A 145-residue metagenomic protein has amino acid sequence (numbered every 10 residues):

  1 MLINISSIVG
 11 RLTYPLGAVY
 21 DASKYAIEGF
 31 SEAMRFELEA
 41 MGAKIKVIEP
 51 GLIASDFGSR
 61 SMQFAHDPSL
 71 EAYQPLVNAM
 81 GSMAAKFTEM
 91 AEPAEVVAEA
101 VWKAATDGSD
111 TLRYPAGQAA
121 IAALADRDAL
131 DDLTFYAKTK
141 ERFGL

Functional and structural regions predicted by a protein language model:
M1, A18, A26-G29: Conserved cofactor-binding/catalytic machinery of classical short-chain dehydrogenase/reductase
N4: Rossmann-fold scaffold of SDR-type NAD(P)-dependent oxidoreductases
S7: Residue(s) in the substrate-gating loop at a strand-loop-helix junction that position the organic substrate next
L12-A18: Active-site loop immediately N-terminal to the catalytic Tyr-X3-Lys motif of short-chain dehydrogenase/reductase
S23: Active-site helix of classical SDR
F36-E39: Alpha-helical segment proximal to the catalytic Tyr-Lys
A43-A85: C-terminal beta-strand-loop-alpha-helix "lid" module of Rossmann-like NAD(P)-dependent dehydrogenases
I45, A85-D126: Core catalytic loop region at the nicotinamide-binding pocket of NAD(P)H-dependent oxidoreductases
